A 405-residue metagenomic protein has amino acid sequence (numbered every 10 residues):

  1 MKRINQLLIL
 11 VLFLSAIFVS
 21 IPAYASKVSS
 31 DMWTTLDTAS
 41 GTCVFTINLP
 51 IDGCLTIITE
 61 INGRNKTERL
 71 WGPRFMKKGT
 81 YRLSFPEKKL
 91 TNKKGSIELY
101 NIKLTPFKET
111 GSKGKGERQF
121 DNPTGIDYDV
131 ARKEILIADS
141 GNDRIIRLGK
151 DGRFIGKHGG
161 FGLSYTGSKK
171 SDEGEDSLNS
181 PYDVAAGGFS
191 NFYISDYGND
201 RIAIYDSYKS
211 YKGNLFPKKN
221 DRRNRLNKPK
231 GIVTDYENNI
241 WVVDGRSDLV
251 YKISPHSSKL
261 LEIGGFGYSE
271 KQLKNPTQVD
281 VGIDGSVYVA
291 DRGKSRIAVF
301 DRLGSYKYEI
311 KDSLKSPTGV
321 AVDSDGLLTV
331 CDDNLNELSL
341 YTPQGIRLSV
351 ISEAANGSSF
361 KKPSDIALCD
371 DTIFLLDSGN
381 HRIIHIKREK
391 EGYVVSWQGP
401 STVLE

Functional and structural regions predicted by a protein language model:
N48-C54: Short proline/glycine-enriched turn/loop motifs at strand-loop junctions of beta-rich domains
K66-L90: Glycine-centered tight-turn motifs at strand-turn-strand junctions
T105-T124, G152-S180, K209-K230, S257-T277 (+3 more regions): Gly/Pro-rich loop segments of beta-rich domains
K115-G141: Beta-strand-rich domains and repeat architectures in extracellular enzymes and scaffolds, especially beta-propellers
Y128-R132, A186-F189, T234-E237, V281-D284 (+2 more regions): Residue-level detector of Asp-centered blade-edge/turn motifs that repeat once per structural unit in beta-propeller
E134-L136, N191-Y193, N239-W241, S286-Y288 (+2 more regions): Conserved beta-propeller blade signature
S140-G141, Y197, G245, R292 (+2 more regions): Short loop/turn segments immediately following the C-termini of beta-strands
